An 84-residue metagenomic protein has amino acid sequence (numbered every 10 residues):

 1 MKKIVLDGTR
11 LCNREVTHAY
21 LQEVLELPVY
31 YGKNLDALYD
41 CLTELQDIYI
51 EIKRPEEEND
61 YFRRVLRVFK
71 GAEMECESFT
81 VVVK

Functional and structural regions predicted by a protein language model:
M1-K84: Positively charged, polar, low-complexity stretches
